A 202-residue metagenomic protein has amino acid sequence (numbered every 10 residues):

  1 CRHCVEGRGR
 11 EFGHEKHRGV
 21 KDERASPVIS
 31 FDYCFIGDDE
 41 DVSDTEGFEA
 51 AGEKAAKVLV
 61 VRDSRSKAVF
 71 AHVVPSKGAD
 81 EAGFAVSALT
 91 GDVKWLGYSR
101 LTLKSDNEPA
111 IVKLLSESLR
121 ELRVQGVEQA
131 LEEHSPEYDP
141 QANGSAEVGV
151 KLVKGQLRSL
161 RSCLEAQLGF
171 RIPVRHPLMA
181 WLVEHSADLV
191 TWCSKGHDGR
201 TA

Functional and structural regions predicted by a protein language model:
C1-A202: Nucleic-acid-interacting cores, centered on viral/eukaryotic replication and modification enzymes
